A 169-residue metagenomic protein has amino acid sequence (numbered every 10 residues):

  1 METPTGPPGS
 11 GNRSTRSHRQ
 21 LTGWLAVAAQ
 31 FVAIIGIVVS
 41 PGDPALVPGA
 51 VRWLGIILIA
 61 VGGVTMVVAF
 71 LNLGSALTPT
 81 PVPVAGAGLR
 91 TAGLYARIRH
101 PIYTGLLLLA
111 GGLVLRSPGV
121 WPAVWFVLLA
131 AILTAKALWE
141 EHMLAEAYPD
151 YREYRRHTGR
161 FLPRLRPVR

Functional and structural regions predicted by a protein language model:
M1-T91, T104, L108-R169: Membrane-anchoring alpha-helices and their flanking helix-loop junctions
A96-T104: Histidine-centered phosphotransfer motif of kinases
